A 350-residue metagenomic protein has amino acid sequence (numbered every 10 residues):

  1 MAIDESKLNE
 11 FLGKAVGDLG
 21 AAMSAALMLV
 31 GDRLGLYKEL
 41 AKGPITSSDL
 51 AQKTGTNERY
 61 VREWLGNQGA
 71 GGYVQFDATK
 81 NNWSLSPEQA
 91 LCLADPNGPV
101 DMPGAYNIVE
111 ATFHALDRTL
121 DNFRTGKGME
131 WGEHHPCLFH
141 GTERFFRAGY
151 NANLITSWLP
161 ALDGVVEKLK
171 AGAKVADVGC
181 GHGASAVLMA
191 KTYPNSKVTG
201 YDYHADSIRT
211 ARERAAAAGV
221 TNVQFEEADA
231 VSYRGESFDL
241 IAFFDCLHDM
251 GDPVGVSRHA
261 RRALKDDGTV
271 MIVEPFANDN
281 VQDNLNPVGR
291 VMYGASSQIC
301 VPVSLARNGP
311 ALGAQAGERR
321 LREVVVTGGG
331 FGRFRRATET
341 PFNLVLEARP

Functional and structural regions predicted by a protein language model:
A2, S6, K14-R33, K38-E39 (+3 more regions): Conserved Class I S-adenosyl-L-methionine-dependent methyltransferase catalytic core
D49-K53: A short acidic, leucine-rich amphipathic alpha-helix
F113-H248, P253-G255: Conserved adenosyl
K174, G268-T269: Short glycine-centered segments of the SAM/dcSAM-binding site in methyltransferase folds
V254-D266: A short glycine-rich, Lys/Arg-flanked "PGG" loop and its adjoining helix->strand segment in the class I
V273-V326: C-terminal alpha-helical "lid/dimerization" subdomain adjacent to the S-adenosyl-L-methionine
G329-P350: Core SAM-dependent methyltransferase catalytic element
